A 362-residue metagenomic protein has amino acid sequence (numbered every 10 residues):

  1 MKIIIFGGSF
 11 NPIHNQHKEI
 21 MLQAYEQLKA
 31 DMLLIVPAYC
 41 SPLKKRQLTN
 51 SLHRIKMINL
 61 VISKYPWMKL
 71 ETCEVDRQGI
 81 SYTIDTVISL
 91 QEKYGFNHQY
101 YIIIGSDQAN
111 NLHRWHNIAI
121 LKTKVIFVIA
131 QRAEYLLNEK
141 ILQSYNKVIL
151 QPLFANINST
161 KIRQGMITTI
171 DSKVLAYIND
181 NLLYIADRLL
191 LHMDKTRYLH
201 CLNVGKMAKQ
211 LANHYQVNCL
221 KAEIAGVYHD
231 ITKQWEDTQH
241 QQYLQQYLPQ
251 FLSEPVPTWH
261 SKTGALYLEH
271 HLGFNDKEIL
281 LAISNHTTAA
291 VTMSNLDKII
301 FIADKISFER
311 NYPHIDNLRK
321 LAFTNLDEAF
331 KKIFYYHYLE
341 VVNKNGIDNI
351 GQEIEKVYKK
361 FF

Functional and structural regions predicted by a protein language model:
M1-L189, L266-H270: Nucleotidyltransferase catalytic core that binds NTPs
H14-H17, L43, H200, H229 (+2 more regions): Histidine-centered active-site/metal-ligand motif
T49-H53, R77-S81, K195, L199 (+3 more regions): Residues at secondary-structure transition points
R54-I55, S159, C201, S261 (+1 more regions): A general structural signal for well-ordered alpha-helical segments in protein cores
K124-N146, A155, T288-D348: A generic hydrophobic-segment detector
I167-R188, L339-F362: Charged phosphate-binding loop/patch that engages nucleotide di/tri-phosphates or the phosphate backbone of nucleic
L190-L191, L211-K331: Divalent metal-dependent catalytic cores for phosphoryl transfer on phosphate-bearing substrates
